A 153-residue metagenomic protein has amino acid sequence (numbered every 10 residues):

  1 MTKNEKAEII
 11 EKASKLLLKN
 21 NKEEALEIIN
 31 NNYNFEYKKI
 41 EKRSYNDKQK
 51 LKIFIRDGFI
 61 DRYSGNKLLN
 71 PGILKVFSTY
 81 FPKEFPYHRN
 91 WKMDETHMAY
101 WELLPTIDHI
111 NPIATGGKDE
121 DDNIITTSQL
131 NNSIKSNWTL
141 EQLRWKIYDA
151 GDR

Functional and structural regions predicted by a protein language model:
M1-K52, G58, G65-P71: A boundary/linker detector
D47-L104, S128: Short cysteine-rich loop/turn motifs with clustered Cys
G58-D61, W101-S133: Short beta-strand-alpha-helix junction that forms the catalytic/metal-binding core of metal-dependent nuclease domains
L68, N131-K135, G151: A generic secondary-structure signal for well-formed alpha-helical elements
P71-L74, K135-L140: Short Cys/His-rich "knuckle" micro-motifs
V76, D119-E120, L143: Single-residue recognition of alpha-helix boundary sites
E141-D149, R153: Intrinsically disordered, low-complexity, charge-dense segments enriched in Lys/Arg and Glu/Asp interspersed
